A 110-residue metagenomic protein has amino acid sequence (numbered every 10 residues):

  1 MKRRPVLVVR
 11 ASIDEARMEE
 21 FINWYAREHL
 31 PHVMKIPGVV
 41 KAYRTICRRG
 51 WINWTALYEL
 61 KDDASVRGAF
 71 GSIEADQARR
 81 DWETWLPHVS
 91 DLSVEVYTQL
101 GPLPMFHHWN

Functional and structural regions predicted by a protein language model:
M1-N110: Macromolecular interaction modules
